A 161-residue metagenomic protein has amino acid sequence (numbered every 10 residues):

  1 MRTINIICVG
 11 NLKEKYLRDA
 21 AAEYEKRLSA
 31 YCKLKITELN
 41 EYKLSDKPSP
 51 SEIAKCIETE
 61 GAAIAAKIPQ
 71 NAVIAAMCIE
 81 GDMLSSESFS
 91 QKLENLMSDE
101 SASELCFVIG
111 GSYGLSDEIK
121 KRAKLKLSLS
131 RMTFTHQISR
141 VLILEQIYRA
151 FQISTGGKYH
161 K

Functional and structural regions predicted by a protein language model:
M1-L28: N-terminal beta1-alpha1 ligand-phosphate binding loop
I6, A75, G110, I143: Conserved RecA-like P-loop NTPase ATPase core
I7, K35-T37: General small-molecule cofactor/ligand-binding pocket signal
L12, I79-D82, G111-G114: Short glycine-rich anion-binding loops that position phosphate/pyrophosphate groups of nucleotides and phosphorylated
C32, N71-A72, A123: Short, well-ordered alpha-helix to beta-strand connector turns
I36, I74-A76, K126: Conserved beta-strand scaffold positions in the cores of enzyme catalytic domains, especially in NTP/NDP-utilizing
N40-S103: S-adenosyl-L-methionine/SAH cofactor-binding core of RNA-modifying enzymes
Y113, D117-K161: Structured adenosyl-cofactor binding patch, chiefly the S-adenosyl-L-methionine
